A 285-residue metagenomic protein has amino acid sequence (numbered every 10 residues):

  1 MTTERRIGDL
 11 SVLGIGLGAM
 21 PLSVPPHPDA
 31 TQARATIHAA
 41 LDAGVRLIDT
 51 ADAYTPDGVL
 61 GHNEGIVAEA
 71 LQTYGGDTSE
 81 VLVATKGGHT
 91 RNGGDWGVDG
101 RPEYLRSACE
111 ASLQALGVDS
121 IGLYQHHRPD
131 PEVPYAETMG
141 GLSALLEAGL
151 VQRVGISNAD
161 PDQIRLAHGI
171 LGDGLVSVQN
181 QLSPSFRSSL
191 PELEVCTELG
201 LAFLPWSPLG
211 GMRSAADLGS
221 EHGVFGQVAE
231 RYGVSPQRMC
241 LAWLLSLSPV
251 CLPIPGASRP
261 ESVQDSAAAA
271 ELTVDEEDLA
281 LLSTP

Functional and structural regions predicted by a protein language model:
M1-V81: N-terminal binding-site loop/beta-alpha segment at the start of enzyme catalytic domains that lines or forms
I7-P25, A84-G97, S120, Q125: N-terminal small/glycine-rich loop or linker at the start of catalytic domains across soluble metabolic enzymes
L10-I15, G44-R46, G76-V81, V118-G122 (+4 more regions): Short, well-ordered coil/turn segments that N-cap beta-strands
V24, P56, T90-W96, G211-A215 (+1 more regions): A short acidic, helix-capping loop that chelates divalent metal ions and anchors anionic groups
P28-A40, G100-L116, D162-R165: Short, acidic/polar
D42, Y104-Q125, L145-A148, I170: CE4/NodB-like, metal-dependent polysaccharide N-deacetylase domain that modifies extracellular/periplasmic N-acetylated
L47-A51, V83-T85, S120-Q125, G155-I156 (+1 more regions): Short beta-strand segments at enzyme active-site cores
P129-P285: Beta/alpha (TIM)-barrel catalytic core signal, keyed to glycine-rich beta->alpha loops juxtaposed to Asp/Glu that bind
